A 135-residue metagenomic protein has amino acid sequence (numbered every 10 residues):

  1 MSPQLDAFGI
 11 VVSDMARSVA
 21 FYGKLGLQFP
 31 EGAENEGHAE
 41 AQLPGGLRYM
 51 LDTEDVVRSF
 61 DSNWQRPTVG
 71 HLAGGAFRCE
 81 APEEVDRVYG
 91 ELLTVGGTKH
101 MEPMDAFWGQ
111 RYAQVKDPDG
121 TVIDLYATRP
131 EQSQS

Functional and structural regions predicted by a protein language model:
M1-V19, L25, L72-F77, T128-S135: N-terminal beta-strand motif that seeds the catalytic metal site of vicinal oxygen chelate
S2, V11-R58: Core segments of cupin and vicinal oxygen chelate
Q4-S13, A39-Q42, N63-E91, R111-K116: Vicinal oxygen chelate
D14, G45, T53-D55, C79-A81 (+2 more regions): Non-catalytic surface loops within mature trypsin-like serine protease
S18, Y22, V85, L92: Hydrophobic pocket/interface hotspot
G32, E40-Q42, Y89-S135: Vicinal oxygen chelate
D52, A76-R78, E102, Y126: A cross-family glycoside hydrolase active-site/sugar-binding cleft signature
D61-N63, Q134-S135: A short, polar/proline- and glycine-enriched secondary-structure boundary/capping micro-motif
